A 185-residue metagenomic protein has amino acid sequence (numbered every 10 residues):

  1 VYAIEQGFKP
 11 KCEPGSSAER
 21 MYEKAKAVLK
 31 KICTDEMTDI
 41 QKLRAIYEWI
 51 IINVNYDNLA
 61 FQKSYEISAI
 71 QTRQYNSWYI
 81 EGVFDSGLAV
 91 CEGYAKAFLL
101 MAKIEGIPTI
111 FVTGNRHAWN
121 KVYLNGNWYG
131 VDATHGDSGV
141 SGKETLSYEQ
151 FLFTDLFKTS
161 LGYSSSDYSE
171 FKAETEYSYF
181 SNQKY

Functional and structural regions predicted by a protein language model:
G7-V83: Secondary-structure boundary elements
L43-I46, F84-A102: Active-site nucleophilic cysteine motif
R73-V90, T109-R116: Catalytic cysteine-centered active-site loop
E92-L161: Hydrophobic/aromatic-rich core segments of domains that either
G162-Y185: Charged, amphipathic alpha-helical linkers/stalks
